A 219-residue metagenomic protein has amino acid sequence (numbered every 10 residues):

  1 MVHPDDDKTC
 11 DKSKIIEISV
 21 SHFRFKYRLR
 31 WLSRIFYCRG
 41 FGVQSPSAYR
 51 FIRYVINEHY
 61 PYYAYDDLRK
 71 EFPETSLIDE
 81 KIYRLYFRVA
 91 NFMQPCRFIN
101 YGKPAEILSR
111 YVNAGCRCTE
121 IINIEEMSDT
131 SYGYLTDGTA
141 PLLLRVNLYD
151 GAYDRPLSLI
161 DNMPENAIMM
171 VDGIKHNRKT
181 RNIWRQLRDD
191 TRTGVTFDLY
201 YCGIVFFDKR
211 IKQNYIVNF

Functional and structural regions predicted by a protein language model:
M1-E165, K175-F219: A short alpha-helical cap/connector motif
